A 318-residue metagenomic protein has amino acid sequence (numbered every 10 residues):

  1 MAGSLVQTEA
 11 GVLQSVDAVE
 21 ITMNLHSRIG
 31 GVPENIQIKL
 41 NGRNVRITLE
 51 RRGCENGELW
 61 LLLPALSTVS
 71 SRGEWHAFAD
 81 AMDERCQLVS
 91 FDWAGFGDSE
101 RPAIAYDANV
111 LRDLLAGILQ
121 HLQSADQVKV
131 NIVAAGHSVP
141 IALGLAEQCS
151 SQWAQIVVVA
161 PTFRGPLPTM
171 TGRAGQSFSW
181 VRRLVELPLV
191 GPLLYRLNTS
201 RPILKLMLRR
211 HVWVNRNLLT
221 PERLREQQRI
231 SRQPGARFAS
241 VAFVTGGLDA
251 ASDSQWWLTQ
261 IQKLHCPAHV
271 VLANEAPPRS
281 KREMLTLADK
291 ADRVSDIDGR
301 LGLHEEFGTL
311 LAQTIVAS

Functional and structural regions predicted by a protein language model:
V19-R46: N-terminal cap/lid segment of alpha/beta-hydrolase-fold proteins
V45-D98: Conserved HGGG/HGGXW glycine-rich cap/lid loop of the alpha/beta-hydrolase fold
S90-H137, F163: Active-site loop/oxyanion-hole signature of alpha/beta-hydrolase fold enzymes
I141-L145: Hydrolases whose catalytic domains are alpha/beta-hydrolase-1, hotdog thioesterase, or metallo-beta-lactamase-like
E147, W153-P192: Flexible "cap/lid" loop of the alpha/beta hydrolase fold
R201-W256: Alpha/beta-hydrolase
A236-T286: Conserved serine/cysteine hydrolase catalytic core
L287-S318: Catalytic active-site module of serine/aspartate enzymes centered on a nucleophile-bearing elbow/loop
